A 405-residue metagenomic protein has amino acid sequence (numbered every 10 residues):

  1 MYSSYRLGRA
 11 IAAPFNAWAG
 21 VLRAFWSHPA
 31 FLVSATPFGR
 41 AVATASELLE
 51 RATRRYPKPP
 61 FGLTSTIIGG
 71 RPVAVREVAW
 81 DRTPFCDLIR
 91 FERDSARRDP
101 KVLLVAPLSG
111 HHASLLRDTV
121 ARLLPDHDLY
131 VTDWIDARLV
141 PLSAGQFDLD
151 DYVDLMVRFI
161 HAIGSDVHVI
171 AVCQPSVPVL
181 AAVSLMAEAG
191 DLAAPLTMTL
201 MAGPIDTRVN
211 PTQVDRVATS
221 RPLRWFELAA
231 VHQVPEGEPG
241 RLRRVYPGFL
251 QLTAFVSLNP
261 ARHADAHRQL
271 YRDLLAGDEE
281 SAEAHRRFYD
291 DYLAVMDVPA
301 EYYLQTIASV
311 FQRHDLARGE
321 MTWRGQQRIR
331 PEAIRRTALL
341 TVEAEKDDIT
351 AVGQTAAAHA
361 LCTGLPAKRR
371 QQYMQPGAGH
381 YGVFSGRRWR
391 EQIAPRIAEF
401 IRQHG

Functional and structural regions predicted by a protein language model:
M1-F38, G164-S165, A182-E301: Alpha/beta-hydrolase-fold enzymes
P60-I67, R71-V140: Short, surface-exposed "cap/lid" segments of acyl-processing enzymes
L139-P141, D151-H168, L180-S184: Conserved acidic catalytic loop of the alpha/beta-hydrolase fold
A171-V179: Gly/Ala-rich beta-loop-alpha elbow adjacent to hydrolase catalytic centers
I334-R335, L340-E343, D347: Short beta-strand/loop motif that positions the catalytic acidic residue of the alpha/beta-hydrolase fold
D348-A357: Conserved alpha/beta-hydrolase "acid-adjacent" motif
I349, Q375-E391: Catalytic histidine-centered segment of alpha/beta-hydrolase-like enzymes
C362-Y381: Catalytic histidine neighborhood in serine/cysteine hydrolases with alpha/beta-hydrolase-type architecture
